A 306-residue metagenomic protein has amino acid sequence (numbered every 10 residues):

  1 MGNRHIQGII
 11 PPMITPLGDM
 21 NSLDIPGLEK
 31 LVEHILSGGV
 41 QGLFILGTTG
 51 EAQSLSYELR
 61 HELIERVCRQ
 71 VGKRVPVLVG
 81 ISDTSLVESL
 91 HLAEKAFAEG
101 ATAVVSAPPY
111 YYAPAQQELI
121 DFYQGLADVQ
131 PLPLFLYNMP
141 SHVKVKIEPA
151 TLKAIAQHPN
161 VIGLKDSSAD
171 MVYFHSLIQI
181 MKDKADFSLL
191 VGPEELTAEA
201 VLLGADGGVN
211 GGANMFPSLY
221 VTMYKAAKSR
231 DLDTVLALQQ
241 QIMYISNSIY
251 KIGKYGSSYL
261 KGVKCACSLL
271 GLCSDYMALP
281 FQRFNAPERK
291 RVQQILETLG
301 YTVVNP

Functional and structural regions predicted by a protein language model:
G2-P11, T15-K146: Active-site beta->alpha loop and helix N-cap motifs at the rims of alpha/beta catalytic domains
L23, S37, A198-P306: Structured C-terminal cap/extension of enzyme domains
L28, R60, I64, S89 (+5 more regions): A general structural signal for well-ordered alpha-helical segments in protein cores
G38, E62, R66-V71, K95 (+9 more regions): Alpha-helical structural signal in soluble globular domains
V79-S82, Y137, S167, L190-V191 (+2 more regions): Active-site-adjacent beta-strand anchor residues
D128-V129, H142-S246: Catalytic alpha/beta core domains of metabolic enzymes, predominantly
